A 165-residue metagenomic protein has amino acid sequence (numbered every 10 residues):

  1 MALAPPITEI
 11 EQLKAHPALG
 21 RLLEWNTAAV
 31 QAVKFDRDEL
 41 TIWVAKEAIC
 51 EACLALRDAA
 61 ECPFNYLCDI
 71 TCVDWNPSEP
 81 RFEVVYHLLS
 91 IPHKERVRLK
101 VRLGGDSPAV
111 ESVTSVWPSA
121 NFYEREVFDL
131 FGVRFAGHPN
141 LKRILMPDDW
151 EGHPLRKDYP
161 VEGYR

Functional and structural regions predicted by a protein language model:
M1-R165: Terminal low-complexity/charged segments
